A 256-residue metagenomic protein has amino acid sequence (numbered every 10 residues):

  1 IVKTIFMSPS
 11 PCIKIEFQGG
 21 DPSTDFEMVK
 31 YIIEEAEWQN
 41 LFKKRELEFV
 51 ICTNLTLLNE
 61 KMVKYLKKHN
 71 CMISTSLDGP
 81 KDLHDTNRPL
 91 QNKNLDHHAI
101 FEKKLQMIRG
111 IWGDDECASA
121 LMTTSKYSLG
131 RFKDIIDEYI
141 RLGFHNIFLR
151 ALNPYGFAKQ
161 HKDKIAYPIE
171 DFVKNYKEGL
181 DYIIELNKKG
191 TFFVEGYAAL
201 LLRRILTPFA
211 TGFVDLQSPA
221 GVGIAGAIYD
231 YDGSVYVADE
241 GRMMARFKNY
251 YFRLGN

Functional and structural regions predicted by a protein language model:
I1, P22-T86, L90-K103, M107 (+1 more regions): Canonical radical SAM enzyme core domain
V2, M7-E16, V50, G233: N-terminal pre-triad scaffold of radical SAM enzymes
T4-P9, E37-K44, R109-D114, I184-G190: Alpha-helix termini
F6, L66-K67, I140: Non-catalytic positions within long, well-ordered alpha-helices that form the structural scaffold/packing of enzyme
C12-E16, E46-V50, M72-S74, C117-L121 (+2 more regions): Structural preference for beta-strand elements that scaffold enzyme active sites
K14-G19, T86: Short acidic, glycine/Ser/Thr-rich loop/turn "cap" segments at secondary-structure junctions
D82-E102, Q106, G110-V235, E240-F252: Radical SAM enzyme [4Fe-4S]-AdoMet core and its adjacent flexible, acidic and glycine-rich loops/tails across
